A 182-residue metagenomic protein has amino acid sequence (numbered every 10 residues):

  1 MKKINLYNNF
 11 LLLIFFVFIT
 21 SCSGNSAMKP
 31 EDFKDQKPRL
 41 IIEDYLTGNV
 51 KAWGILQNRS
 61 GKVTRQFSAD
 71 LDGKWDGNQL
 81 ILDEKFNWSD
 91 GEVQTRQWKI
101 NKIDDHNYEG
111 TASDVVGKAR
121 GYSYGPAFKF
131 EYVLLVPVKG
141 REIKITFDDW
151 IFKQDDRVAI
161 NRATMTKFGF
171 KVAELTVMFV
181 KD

Functional and structural regions predicted by a protein language model:
K2-L11: Bacterial N-terminal signal peptides that target proteins for export
F18-S21: C-terminal motif of bacterial Sec signal peptides marking the signal peptidase cleavage site
S23-N25: Bacterial signal peptide processing site
F33-N49: N-terminal helix-cap/turn-to-beta initiation motif at the start of protein domains
L46-G54, N161: A short, Trp-centered hydrophobic/proline-enriched beta-strand micro-motif
W53, Q57-V138: Central antiparallel beta-sheet cores of small beta-barrel/beta-sandwich binding domains
V63-A69, E142-F147, K171-A173: Amphipathic hydrophobic-ligand
D148-D182: Glycine-rich, aromatic-bearing surface loops/beta-hairpins
